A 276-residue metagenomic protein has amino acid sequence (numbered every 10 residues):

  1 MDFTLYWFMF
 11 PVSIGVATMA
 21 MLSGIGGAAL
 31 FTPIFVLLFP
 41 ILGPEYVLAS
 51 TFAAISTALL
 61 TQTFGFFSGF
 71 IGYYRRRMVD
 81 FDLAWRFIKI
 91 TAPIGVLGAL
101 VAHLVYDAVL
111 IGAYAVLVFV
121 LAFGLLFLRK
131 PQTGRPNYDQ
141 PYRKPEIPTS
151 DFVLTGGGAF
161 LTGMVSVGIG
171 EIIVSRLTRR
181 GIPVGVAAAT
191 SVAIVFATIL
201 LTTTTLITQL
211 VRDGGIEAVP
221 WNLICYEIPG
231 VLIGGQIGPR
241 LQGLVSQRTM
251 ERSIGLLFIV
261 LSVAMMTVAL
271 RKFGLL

Functional and structural regions predicted by a protein language model:
M1-S23, L30-T51, S68-M164, S175-V186 (+1 more regions): Juxtamembrane transmembrane-helix boundary motif
A17, I55-Q62, A92, A188-I199 (+1 more regions): Transmembrane helix-bundle signature of multi-pass membrane transporters/permeases
L22-G26, I55-A58: A short N-terminal beta->alpha junction/helix N-cap motif
A29-P40, T61-F64, T198, T202: Hydrophobic alpha-helical segments within and immediately flanking transmembrane helices of multi-pass membrane proteins
